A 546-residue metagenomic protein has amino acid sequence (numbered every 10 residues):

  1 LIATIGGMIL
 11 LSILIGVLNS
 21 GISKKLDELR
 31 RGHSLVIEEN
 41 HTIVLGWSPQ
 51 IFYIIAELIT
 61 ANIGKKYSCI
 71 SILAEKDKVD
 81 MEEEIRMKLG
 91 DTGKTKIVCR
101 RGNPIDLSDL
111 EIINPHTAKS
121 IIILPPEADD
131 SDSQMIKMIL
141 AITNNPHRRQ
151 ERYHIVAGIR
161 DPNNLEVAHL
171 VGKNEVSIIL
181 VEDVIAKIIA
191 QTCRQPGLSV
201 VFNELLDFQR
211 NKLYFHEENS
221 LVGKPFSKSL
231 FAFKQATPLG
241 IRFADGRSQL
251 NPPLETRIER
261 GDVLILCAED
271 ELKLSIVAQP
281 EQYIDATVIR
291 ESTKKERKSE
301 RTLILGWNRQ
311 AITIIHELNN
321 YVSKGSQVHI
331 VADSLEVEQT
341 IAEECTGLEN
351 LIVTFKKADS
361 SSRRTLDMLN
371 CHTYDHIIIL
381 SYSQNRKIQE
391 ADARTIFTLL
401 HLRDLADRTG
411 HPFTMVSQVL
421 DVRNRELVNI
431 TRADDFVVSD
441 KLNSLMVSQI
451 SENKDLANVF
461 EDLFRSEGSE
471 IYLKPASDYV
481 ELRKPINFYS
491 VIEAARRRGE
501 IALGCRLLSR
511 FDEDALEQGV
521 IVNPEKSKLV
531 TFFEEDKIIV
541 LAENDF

Functional and structural regions predicted by a protein language model:
L1-F546: Cytosolic regulatory regions of ion transport systems
